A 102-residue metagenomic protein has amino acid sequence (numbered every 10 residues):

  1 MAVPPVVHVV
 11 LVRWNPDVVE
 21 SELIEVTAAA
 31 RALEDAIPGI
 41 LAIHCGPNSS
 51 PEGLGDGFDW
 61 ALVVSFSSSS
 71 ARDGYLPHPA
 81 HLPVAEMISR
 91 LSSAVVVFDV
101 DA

Functional and structural regions predicted by a protein language model:
M1-D59, S67-P77, D101-A102: Short S/T/G/P-rich N-terminal loop/turn motif that feeds into the first structured element of a domain
L41-A42, A94-V96: Conserved beta-strand segments of alpha/beta enzyme cores
F66-V95: C-terminal structural segments of small proteins and small subunits
